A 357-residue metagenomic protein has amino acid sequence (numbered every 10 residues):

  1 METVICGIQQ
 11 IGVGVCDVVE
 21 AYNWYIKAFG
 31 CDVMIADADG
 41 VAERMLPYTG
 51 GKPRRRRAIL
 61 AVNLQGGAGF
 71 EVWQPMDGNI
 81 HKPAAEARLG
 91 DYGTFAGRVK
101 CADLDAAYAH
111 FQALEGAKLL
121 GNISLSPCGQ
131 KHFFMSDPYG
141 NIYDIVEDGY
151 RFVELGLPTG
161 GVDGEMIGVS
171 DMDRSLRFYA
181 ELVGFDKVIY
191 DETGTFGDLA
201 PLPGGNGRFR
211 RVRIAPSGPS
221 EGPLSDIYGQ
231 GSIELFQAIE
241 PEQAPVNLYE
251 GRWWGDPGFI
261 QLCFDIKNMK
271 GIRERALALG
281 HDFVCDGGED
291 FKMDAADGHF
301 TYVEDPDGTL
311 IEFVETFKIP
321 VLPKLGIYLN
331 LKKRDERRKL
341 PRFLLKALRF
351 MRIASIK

Functional and structural regions predicted by a protein language model:
M1-Y22, D32-A38, Y92-V99, E147-L176 (+5 more regions): N-terminal beta-strand motif that seeds the catalytic metal site of vicinal oxygen chelate
C6-C16, R54-D77, H81-H110, K131-M135 (+5 more regions): Vicinal oxygen chelate
G14-G67, S124-S126, G168-S232, A278 (+2 more regions): Core segments of cupin and vicinal oxygen chelate
V18, S220, I227-E242, W254 (+4 more regions): C-terminal functional regions that serve as terminal interaction/effector modules
D32, L114-L119, D186, L279-V284: A common structural junction motif
G69, D144-I145, L310-F313: Short glycine-/small-residue motifs
G116-G140, D144-G156, V162, M166: Long, hydrophobic, well-ordered secondary-structure blocks that form the structural core and pocket-lining surfaces
L119, S124-S126, G204-R213, F236-Q237 (+3 more regions): Intrinsic, low-complexity N-terminal interaction/targeting segments
